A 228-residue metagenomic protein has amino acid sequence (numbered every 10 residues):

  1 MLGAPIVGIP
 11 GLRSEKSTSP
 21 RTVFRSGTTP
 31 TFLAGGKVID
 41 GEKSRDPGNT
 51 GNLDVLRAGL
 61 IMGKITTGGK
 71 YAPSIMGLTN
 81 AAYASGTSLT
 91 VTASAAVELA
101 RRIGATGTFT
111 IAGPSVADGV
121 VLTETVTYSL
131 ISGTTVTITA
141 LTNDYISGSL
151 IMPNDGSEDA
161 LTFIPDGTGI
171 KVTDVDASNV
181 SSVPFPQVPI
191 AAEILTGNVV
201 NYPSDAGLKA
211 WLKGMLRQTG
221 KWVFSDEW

Functional and structural regions predicted by a protein language model:
M1-D40, T219-W228: Short, intrinsically disordered N-terminal pre-domain segments
G3-I6, P20, S88, S94 (+4 more regions): Low-complexity, intrinsically disordered short peptide segments enriched in small/polar/basic residues
E15, G27-T79, D155-I194: Membrane-interface helix/loop boundary segments of multi-pass membrane proteins
P30-F32, D40-G41, S74-Y145: Autoprocessing Asn-cyclization modules and mimics
A58-L60, G86, G107, G113 (+4 more regions): Glycine-centered flexibility motif
V97-A117, T142-S157, N201-T219: Extended Gly/Ser/Thr-rich low-complexity repeat segments, especially those forming or decorating extracellular
V172-W228: Long, low-complexity intrinsically disordered regions
